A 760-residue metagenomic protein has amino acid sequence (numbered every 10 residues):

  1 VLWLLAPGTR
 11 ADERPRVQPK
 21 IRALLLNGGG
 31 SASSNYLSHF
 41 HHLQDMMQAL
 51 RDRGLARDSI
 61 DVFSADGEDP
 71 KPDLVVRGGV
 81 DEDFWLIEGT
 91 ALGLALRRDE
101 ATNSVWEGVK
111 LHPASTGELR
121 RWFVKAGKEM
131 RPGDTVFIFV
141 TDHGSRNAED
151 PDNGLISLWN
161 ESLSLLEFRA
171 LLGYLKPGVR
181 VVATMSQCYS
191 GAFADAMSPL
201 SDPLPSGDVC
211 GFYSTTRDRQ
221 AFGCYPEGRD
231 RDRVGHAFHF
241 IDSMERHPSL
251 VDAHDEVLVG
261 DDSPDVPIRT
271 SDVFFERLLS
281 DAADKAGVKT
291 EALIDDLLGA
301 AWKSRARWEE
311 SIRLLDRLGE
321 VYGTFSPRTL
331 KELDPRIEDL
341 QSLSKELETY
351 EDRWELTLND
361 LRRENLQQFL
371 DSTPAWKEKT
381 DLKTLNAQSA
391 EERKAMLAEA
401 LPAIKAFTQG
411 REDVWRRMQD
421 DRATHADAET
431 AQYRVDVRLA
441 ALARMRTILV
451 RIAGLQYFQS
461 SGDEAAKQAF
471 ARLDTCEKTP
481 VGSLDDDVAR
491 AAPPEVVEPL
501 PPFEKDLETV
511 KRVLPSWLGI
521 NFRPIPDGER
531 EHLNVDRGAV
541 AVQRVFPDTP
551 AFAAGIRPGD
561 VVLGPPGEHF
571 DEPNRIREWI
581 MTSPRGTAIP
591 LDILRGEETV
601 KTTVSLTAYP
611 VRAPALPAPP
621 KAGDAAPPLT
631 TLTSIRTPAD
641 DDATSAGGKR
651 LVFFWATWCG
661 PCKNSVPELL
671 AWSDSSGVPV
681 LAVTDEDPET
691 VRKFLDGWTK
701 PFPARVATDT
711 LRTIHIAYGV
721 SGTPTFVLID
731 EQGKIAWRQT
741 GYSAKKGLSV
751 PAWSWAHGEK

Functional and structural regions predicted by a protein language model:
A11-G133, E309-P502: Boundary/activation segment at the start of structured domains
Q44, V182-E291: Active-site-proximal C-terminal subdomain of hydrolase catalytic domains
E498-E508, R512-S516, N521, E529 (+4 more regions): PDZ-domain C-terminal substructure recognizer with occasional recognition of PDZ-binding tails
A541-V542, A551-N574: Conserved PDZ fold ligand-binding element
T607-D642: N-terminal "domain-start" segment that seeds a small globular fold
A639-K663: Short active-site neighborhood of thiol/selenol oxidoreductases, capturing the structured segment around
A646, D696-P703, D709-W753: Thiol/disulfide oxidoreductase modules built on the thioredoxin-like
K663-T699, T710-I716: Structural microenvironment flanking redox-active thiols in thiol-disulfide oxidoreductases
